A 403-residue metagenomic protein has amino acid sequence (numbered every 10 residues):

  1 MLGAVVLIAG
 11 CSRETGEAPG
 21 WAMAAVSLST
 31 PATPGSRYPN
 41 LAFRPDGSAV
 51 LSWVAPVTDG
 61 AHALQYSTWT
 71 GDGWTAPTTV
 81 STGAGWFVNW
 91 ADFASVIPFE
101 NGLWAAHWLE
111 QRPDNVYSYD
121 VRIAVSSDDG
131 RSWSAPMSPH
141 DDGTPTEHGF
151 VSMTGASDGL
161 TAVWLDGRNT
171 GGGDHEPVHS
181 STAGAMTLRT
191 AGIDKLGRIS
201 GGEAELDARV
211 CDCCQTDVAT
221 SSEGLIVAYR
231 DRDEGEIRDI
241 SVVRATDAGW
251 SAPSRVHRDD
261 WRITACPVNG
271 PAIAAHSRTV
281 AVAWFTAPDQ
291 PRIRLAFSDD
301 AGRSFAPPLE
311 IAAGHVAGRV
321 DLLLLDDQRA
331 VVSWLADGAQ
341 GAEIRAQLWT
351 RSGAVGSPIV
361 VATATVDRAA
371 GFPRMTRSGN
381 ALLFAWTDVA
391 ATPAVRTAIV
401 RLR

Functional and structural regions predicted by a protein language model:
M1-L7: Bacterial N-terminal signal peptides
C11-R403: Extracellular, repeat-based ectodomains that mediate carbohydrate processing or recognition
